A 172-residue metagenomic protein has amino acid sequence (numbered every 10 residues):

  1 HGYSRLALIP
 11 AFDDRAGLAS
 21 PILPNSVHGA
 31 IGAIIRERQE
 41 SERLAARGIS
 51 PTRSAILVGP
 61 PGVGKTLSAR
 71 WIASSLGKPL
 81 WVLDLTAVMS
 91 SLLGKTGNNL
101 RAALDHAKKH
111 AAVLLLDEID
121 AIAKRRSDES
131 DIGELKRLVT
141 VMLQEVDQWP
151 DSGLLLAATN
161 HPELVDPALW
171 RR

Functional and structural regions predicted by a protein language model:
H1-G17: Interdomain "pre-motor" coupling segment immediately N-terminal to P-loop NTPase/helicase cores
A19-I22: ABC-family P-loop ATPase nucleotide-binding domain
S26-G32, R36-R172: Walker A/P-loop NTP-binding motif of AAA+ ATPase domains
